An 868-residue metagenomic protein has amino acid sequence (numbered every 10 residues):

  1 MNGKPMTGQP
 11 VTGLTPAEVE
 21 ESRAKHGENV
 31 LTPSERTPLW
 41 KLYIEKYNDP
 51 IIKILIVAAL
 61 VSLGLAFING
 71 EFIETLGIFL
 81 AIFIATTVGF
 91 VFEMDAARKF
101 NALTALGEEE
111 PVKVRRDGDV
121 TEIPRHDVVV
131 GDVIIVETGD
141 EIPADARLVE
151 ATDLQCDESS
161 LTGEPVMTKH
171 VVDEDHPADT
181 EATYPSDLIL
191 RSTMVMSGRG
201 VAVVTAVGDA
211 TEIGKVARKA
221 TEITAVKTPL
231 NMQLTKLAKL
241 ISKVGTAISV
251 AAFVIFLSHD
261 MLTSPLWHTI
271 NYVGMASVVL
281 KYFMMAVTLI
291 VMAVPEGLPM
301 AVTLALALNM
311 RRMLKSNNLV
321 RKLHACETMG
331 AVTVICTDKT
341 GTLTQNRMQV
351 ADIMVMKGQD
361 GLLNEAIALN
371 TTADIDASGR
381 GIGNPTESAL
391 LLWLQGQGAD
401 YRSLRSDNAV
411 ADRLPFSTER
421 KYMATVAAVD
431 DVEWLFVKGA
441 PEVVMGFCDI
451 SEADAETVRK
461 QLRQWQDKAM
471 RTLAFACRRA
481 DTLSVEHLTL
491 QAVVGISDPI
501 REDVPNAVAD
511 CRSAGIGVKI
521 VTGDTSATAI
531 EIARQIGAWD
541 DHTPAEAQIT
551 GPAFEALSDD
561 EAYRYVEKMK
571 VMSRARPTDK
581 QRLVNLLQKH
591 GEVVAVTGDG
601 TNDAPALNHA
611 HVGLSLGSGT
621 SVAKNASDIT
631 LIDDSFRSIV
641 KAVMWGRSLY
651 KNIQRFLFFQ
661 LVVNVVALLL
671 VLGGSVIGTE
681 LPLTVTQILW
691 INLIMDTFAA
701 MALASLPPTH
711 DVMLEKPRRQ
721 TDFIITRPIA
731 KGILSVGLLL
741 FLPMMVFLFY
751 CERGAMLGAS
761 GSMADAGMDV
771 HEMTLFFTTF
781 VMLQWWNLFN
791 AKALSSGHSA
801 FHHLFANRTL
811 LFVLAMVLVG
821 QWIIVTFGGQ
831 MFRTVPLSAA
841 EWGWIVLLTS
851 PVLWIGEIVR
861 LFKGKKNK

Functional and structural regions predicted by a protein language model:
M1-P717, I724-I725, L738, R753 (+2 more regions): Conserved cytosolic headpiece of P-type ATPases
S675-T684, Y750-H771: Helix-coil boundary and interhelical linker segments in multi-pass alpha-helical membrane proteins
M695, L740-F741, H771-F789: Generic alpha-helical transmembrane segments
R727, K731: HAD-like small-molecule phosphatases
G732-F747, M782: Alpha-helical transmembrane segments of multi-pass integral membrane proteins
